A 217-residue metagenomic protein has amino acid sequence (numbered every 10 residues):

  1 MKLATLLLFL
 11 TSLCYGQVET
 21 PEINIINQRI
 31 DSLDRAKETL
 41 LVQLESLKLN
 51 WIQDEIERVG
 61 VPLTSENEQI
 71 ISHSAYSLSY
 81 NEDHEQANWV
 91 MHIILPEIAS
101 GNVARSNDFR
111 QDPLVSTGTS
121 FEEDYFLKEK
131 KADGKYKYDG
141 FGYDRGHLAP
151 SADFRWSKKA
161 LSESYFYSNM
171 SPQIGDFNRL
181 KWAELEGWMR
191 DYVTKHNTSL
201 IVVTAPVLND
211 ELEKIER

Functional and structural regions predicted by a protein language model:
M1-E22: Bacterial Sec-dependent N-terminal signal peptides
Q17-R217: Domain-level detector for secreted/extracellular nuclease and nuclease-toxin modules, and for the ENPP-like C-terminal
